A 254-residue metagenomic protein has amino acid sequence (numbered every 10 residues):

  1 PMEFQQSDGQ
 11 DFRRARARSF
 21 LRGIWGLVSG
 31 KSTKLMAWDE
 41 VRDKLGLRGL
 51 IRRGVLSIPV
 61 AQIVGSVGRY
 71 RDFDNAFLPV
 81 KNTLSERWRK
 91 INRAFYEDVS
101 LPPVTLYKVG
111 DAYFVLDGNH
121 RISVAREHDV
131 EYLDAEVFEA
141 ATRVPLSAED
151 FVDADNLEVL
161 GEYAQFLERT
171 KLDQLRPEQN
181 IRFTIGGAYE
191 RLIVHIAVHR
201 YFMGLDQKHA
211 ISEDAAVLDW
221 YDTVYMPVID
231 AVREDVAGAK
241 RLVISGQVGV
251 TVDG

Functional and structural regions predicted by a protein language model:
P1-H120, E127, E178-Y189, K208-I211 (+2 more regions): Short, charged/polar connector segments at secondary-structure boundaries
T105-A112, L116-G187: Glycine- and acidic-residue-rich phosphate-binding/metal-coordinating active-site segment common to enzymes that handle
G204: Conserved active-site and SAM-binding loop architecture of S-adenosyl-L-methionine-dependent nucleic-acid
